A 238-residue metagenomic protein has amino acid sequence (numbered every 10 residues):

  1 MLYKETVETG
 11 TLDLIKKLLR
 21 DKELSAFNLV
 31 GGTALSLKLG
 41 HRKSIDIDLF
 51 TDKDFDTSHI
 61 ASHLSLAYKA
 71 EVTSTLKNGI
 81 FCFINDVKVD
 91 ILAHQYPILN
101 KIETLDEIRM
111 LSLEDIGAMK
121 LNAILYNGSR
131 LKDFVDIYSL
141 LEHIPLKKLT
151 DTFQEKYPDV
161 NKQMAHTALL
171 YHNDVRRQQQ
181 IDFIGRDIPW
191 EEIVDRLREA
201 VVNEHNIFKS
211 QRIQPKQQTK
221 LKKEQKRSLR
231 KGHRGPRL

Functional and structural regions predicted by a protein language model:
M1-L238: Compositionally biased terminal segments of proteins
